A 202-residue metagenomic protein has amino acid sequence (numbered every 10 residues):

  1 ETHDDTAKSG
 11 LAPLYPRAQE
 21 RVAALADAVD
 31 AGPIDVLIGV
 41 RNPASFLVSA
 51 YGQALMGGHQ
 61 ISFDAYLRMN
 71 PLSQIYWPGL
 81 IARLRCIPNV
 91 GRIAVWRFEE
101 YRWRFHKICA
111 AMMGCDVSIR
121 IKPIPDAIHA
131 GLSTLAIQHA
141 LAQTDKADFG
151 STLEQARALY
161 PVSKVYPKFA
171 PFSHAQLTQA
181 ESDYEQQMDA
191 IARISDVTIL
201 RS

Functional and structural regions predicted by a protein language model:
E1-S202: Anion-recognition interface
